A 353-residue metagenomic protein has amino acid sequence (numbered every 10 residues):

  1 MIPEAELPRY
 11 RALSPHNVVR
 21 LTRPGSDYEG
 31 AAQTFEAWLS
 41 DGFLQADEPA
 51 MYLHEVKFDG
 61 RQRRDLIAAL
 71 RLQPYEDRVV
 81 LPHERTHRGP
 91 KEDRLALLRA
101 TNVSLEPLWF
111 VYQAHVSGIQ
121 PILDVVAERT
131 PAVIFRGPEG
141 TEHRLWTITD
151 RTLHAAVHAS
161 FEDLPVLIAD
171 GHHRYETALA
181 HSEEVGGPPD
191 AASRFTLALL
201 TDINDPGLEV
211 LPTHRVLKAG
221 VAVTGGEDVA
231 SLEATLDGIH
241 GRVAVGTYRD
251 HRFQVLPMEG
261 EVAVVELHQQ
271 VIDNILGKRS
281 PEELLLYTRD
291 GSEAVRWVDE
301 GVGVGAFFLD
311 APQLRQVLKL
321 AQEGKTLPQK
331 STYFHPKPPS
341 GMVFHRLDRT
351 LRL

Functional and structural regions predicted by a protein language model:
M1-L353: Surface-exposed, charge/polar-rich loops and edge strands
